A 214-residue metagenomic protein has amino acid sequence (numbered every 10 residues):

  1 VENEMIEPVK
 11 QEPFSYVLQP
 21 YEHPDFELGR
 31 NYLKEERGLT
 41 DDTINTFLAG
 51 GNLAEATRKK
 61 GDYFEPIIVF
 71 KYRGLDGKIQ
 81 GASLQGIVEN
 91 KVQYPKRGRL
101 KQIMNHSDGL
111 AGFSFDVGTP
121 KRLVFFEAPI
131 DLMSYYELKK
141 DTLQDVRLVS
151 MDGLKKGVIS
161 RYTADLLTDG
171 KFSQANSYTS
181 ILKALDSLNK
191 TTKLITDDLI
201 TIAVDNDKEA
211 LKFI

Functional and structural regions predicted by a protein language model:
I6-V117, D141: Basic, glycine-enriched DNA-binding surface that flanks or lies within the catalytic cores of DNA
L33, E137-I214: TOPRIM fold recognition
P120-K121, L199: Short "repeat-start/strand-capping" segments in structured domains, especially the N-termini of parallel beta-helix
V124-E127: Short hydrophobic beta-strand that contains or immediately precedes a catalytic carboxylate
D131: Conserved Rossmann-like nucleotide-cofactor binding loop
